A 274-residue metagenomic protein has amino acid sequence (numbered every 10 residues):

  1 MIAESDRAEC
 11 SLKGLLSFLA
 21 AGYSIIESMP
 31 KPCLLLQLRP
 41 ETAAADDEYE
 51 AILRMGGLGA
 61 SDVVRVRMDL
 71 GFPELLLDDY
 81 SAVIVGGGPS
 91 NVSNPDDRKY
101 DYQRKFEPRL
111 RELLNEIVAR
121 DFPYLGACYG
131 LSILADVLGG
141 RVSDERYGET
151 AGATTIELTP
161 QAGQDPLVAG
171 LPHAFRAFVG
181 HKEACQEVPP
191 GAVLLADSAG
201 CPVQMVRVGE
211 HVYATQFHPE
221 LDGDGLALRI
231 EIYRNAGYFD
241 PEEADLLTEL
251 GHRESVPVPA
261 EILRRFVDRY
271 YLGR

Functional and structural regions predicted by a protein language model:
M29-L34: Extreme N-terminal starter segment of soluble prokaryotic enzymes
L35-G57: Short, charged N-terminal beta->alpha structural module
S61-L125: Flexible gly/pro-rich beta->alpha loop and the following alpha-helix that scaffold active-site loops
G126, G130, A135: Gly/Ala-rich beta-loop-alpha elbow adjacent to hydrolase catalytic centers
L138-E220, D224: Pocket-forming structural segment of enzyme catalytic cores
L221-R274: Acyltransferase
